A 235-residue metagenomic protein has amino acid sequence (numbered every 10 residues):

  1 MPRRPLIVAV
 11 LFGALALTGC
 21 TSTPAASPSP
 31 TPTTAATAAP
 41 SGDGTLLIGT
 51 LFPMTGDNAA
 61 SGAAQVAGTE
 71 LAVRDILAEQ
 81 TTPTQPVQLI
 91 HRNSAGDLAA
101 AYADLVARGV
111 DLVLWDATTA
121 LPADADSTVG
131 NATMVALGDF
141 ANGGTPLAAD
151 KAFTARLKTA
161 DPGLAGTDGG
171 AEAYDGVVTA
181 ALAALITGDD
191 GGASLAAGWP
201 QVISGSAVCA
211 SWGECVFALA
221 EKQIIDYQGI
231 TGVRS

Functional and structural regions predicted by a protein language model:
P2-S235: Extracytosolic ligand-binding ectodomains
